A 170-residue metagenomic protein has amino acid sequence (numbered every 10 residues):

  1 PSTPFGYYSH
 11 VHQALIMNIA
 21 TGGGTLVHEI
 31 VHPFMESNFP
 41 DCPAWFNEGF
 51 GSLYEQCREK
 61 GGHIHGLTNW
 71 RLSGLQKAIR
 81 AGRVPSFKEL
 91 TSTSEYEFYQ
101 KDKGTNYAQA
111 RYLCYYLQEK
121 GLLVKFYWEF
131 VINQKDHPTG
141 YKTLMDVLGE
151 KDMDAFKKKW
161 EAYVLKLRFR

Functional and structural regions predicted by a protein language model:
P1-M17, N38-R170: Acidic/His/Gly-enriched intrinsically disordered linker/tail segments that often contain short helix/coil "MoRF-like"
I19-V31, M35: Short alpha-helix carrying the canonical HExxH Zn2+-binding catalytic motif
